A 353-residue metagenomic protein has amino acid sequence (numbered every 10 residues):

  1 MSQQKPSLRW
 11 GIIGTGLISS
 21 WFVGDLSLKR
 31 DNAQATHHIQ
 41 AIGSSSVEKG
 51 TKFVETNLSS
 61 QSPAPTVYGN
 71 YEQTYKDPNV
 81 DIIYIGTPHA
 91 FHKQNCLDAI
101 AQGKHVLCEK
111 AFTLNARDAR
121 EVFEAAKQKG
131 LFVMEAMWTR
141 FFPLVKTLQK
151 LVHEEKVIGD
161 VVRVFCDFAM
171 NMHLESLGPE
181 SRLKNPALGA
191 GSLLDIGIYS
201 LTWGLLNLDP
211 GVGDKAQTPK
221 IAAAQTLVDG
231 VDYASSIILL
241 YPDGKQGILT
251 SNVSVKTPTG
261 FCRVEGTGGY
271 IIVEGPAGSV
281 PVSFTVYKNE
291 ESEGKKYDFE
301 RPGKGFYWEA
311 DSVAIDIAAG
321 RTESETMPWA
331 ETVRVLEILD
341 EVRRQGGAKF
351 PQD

Functional and structural regions predicted by a protein language model:
M1-Q4, N32, S60, I82-Y84 (+2 more regions): C-terminal helix-rich "cap/oligomerization" subdomain common to oxidoreductases
M1-Q61: N-terminal Rossmann-like dinucleotide-binding module
S2, T202-V280, D311-A319: Contiguous beta-strand/loop segments that form the cofactor/metal-binding neighborhood of enzyme cores
Q40, P65, D81, V162: Conserved acidic residues
S45-K49, F299-D311, M327: Active-site loop of classical SDR/Rossmann-like NAD(P)-dependent oxidoreductases, centered on the catalytic Tyr-X3-Lys
P63-N70: Conserved SAM-binding strand-loop segment of SAM-dependent methyltransferases
Y75-D77, D81-R140: Beta-strand-loop-alpha-helix segment that lines the small-molecule cofactor/substrate pocket of alpha/beta enzymes
R140-A222: Predominantly a Rossmann-like dinucleotide-binding segment in NAD(P)-dependent oxidoreductases
